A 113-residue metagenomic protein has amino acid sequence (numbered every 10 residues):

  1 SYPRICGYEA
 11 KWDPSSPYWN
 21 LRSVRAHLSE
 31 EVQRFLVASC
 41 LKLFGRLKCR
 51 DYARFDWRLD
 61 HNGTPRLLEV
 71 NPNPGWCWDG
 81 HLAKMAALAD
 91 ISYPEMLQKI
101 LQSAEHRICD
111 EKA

Functional and structural regions predicted by a protein language model:
S1-P17: Anionic-ligand binding region
I5, W76-H81: Cytochrome P450 core scaffold surrounding the K-helix E-X-X-R motif and the conserved "meander" helix-loop region
W12-D60, I108, K112: A long amphipathic alpha-helix within ATP-dependent nucleotide-binding catalytic cores
F44-C77, A86: Conserved metal-phosphate-binding beta-hairpin within the catalytic cores of diverse ATP-dependent phosphoryl-transfer
L82-E95: Catalytic phosphate/nucleotide-handling subdomain of diverse soluble enzymes
M96-A113: Cysteine/selenocysteine-centered motifs that mediate thiol-based redox chemistry or coordinate metal-sulfur cofactors
